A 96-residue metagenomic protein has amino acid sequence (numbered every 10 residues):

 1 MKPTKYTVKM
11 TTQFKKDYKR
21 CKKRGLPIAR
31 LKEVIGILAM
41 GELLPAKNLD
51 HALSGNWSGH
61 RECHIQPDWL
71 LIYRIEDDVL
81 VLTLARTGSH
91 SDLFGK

Functional and structural regions predicted by a protein language model:
M1-P67, E76-T83, S91-K96: Basic, Lys/Arg-enriched alpha-helical interface segments
G88: Residues forming the ATP-binding cleft of Hanks-type serine/threonine protein kinase domains
